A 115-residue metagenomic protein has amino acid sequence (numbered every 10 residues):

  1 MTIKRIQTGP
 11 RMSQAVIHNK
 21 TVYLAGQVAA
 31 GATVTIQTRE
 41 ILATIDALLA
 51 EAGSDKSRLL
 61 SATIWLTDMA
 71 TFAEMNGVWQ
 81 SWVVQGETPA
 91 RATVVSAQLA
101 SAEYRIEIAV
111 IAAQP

Functional and structural regions predicted by a protein language model:
M1-P115: Short, polar/acidic, helix-capping and beta-turn segments at strand->helix junctions that line the mouths
